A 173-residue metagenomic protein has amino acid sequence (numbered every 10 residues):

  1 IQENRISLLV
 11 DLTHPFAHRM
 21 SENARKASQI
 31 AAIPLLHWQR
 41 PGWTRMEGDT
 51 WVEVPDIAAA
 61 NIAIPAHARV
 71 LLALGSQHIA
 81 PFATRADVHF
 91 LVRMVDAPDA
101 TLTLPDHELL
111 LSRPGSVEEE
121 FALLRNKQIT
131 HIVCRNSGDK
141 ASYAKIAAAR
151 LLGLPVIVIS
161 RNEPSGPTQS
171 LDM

Functional and structural regions predicted by a protein language model:
N4-I57: Glycine/small-residue-rich loop that forms an oxyanion/phosphate-binding "nest" at active or ligand-binding sites
S7-L8, R69, T130-H131: Structural motif
Q29-L36, V88, L151-P155: A short helix->loop->beta-strand "cap" motif at the edges of active sites that frequently abuts
W38-T44, I57, G75-I79, R93-A100: Short, polar loop motifs at secondary-structure junctions
T50-A58, L110-S112, T168-M173: Short acidic-hydrophobic, aromatic-tinged amphipathic segments that line or gate anion-handling sites
A58-L91: Internal active-site segments that recognize and position negatively charged phosphoryl groups and nucleotide moieties
A83-G115: Histidine/lysine/aspartate-rich catalytic loop segments that bind and position anionic ligands
T130-M173: Long hydrophobic alpha-helical segments typical of transmembrane helices together with their membrane-interfacial
